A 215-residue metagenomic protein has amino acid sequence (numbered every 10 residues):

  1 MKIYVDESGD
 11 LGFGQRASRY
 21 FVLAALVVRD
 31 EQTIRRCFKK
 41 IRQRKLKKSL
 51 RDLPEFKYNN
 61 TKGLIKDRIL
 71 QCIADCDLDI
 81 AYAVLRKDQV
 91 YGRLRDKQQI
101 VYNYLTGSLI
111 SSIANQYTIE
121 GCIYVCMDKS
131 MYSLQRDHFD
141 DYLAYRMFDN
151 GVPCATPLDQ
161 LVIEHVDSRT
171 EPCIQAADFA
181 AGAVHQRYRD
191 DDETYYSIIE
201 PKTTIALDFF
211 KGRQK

Functional and structural regions predicted by a protein language model:
M1-K215: Phosphate-ester processing/binding pockets and catalytic centers
